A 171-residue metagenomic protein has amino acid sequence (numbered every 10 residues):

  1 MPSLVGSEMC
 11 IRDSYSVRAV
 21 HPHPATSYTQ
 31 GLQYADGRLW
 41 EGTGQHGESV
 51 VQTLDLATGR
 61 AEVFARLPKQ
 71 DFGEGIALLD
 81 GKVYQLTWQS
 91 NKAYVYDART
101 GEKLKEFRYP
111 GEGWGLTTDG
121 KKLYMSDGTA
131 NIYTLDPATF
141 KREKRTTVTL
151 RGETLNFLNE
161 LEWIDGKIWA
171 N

Functional and structural regions predicted by a protein language model:
M1-I11: Single conserved hydrophobic/aromatic residue that forms the stacking wall/gate of nucleotide- or nucleobase-binding
R12-T26, L56-A61: A short helix->beta-strand "capping" segment at the edge of beta-propeller domains
R18-V50, A65-A77: Beta-strand-rich domains and repeat architectures in extracellular enzymes and scaffolds, especially beta-propellers
V20-A25, F64-K69, K105-G111, T146-E153: Surface loop/turn motifs at the tips and blade-to-blade linkers of beta-strand repeat domains
D36-G37, D80-G81, G120-K121, D165-G166: Short coil/turn segments that connect the beta-strands within blades of beta-propeller domains
E41-H46, V83-S90, L123-T129, A170-N171: Conserved beta-strand positions in repeat-built beta-propeller and related beta-rich domains
L54-G59, D97-G101, D136-F140: Short loop/turn segments that connect beta-strands within beta-propeller blades
G59-V95, G101-G113: Blade-loop segments of beta-propeller domains
